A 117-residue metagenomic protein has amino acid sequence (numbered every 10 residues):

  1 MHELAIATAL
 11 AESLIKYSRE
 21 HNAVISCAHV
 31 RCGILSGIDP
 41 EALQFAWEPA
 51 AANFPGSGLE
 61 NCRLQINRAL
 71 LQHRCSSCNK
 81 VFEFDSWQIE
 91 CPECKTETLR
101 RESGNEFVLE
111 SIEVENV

Functional and structural regions predicted by a protein language model:
M1-E60: Long, charged N-terminal interaction/targeting segments
R31-L35, N67-L71, I112: Short loop/turn motifs enriched for small/polar and acidic residues
R63-L70, K80-D85: Short, flexible, mixed-charge glycine/proline-rich loop motifs that serve as phosphate/nucleic-acid-contacting
H73, I89, F107: Cys/His-enriched microdomains
R74-C78, C91-C94: Short cysteine-rich clusters marking metal-coordination/redox-active sites
E83, T96-R100: Short functional micro-motifs and their immediate structural scaffolds
R101-S111: Short metal-binding segments enriched for Cys and/or His
